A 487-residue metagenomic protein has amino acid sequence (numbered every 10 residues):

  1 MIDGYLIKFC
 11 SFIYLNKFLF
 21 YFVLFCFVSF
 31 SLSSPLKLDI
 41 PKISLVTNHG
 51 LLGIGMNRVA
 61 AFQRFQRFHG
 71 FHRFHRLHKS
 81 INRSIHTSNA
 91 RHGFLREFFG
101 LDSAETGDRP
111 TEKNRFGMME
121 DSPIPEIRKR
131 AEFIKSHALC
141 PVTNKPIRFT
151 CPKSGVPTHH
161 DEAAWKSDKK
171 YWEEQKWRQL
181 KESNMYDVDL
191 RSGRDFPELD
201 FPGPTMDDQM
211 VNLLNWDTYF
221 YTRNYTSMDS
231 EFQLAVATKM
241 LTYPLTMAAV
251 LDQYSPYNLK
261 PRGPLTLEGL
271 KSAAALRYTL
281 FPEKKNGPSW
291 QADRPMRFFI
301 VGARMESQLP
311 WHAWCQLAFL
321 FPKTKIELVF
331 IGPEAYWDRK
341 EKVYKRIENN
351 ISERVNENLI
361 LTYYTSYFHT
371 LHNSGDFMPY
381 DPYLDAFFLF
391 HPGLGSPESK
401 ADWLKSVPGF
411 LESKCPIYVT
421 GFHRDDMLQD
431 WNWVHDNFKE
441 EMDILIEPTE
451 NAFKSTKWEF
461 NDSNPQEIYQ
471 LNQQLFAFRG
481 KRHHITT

Functional and structural regions predicted by a protein language model:
M1-G4, R58, H484-T487: A positional/structural detector of protein chain ends, strongest at the extreme C-terminus and weakly at the extreme
G4, K8-L32: Hydrophobic alpha-helical signal peptides and transmembrane signal-/tail-anchor segments that drive secretory-pathway
L36-G100: N-terminal mitochondrial targeting presequence
I81-G117, S183-N184, L190: Intrinsically disordered, low-structural-confidence terminal and linker regions
D108-P125, R130-H137, P141-P146, K166-A386 (+1 more regions): Positively charged, amphipathic N-terminal segments that serve as targeting/anchoring signals
K145-T158: Canonical RING-type zinc finger of E3 ubiquitin-protein ligases
H160-E162: Ser/Thr-glycine-rich phosphate-binding loops at phosphate-binding pockets of nucleotides, nucleotide cofactors
G332, E341-T487: Domain-level detector for long C-terminal conserved domains
